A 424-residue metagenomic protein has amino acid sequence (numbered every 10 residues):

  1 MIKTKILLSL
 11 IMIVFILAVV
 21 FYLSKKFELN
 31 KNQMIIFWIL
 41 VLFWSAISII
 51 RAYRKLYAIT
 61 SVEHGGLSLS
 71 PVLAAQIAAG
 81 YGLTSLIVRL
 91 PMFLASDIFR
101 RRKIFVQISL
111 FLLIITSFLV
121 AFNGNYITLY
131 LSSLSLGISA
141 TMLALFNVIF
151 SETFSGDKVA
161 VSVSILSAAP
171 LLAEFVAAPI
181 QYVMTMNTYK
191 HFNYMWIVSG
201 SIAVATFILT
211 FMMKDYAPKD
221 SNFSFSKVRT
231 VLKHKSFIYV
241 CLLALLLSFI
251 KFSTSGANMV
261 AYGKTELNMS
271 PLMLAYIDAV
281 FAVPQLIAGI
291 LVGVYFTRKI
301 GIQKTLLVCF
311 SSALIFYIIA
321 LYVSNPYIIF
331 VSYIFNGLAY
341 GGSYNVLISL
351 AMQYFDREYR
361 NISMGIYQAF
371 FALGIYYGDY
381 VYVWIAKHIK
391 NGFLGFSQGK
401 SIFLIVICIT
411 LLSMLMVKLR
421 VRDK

Functional and structural regions predicted by a protein language model:
I2-L7, T185-G200, W384-I409: A membrane-interface helix-boundary motif in multi-pass transporters
L17-N30, D215-C241: Juxtamembrane intracellular "pre-TM" segments in multi-pass secondary transporters
F21-G82, Y239, F249-E266: Helix-loop boundary and gating motifs at the non-cytosolic
V41, I127-T141, I328-G342: Hydrophobic core of transmembrane alpha-helices in multi-pass small-molecule transporters, especially MFS/SLC-type
R54, M142-F154, G342-F355: Intracellular juxtamembrane helix-capping segments at the cytosolic ends of symmetry-related transmembrane helices
V88-R100, G289-G301, A386: Helix-to-loop junctions at the C-terminal end of transmembrane segments in multipass secondary transporters
I104-F118, K304-I318: Structural signature of the two symmetry-related core transmembrane helices
L134-A168: Cytoplasmic helix-loop-helix junction between adjacent transmembrane helices in 12-TM secondary transporters
